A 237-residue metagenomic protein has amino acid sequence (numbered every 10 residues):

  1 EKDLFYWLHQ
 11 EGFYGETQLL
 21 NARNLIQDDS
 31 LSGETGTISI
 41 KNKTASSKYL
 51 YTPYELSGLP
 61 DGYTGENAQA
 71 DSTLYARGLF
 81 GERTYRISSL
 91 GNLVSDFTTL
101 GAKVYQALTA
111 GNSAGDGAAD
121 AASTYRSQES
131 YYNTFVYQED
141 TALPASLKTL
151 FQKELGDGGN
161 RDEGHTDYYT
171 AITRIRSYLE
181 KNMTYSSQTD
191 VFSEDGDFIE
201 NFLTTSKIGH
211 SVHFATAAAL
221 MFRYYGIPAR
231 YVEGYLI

Functional and structural regions predicted by a protein language model:
E1, I38-I40, Y85-S89, Y185 (+2 more regions): Generic structural hydrophobic/aromatic packing signal, biased to beta-strands
E1-A68: Beta-strand-rich, non-transmembrane domain signature
L4, G12, F151-G156, G234: Glycine-centered secondary-structure boundary/capping sites
S46-T205: Acidic low-complexity segments
S177, V212-I237: Hydrophobic/aromatic-rich core segments of domains that either
G209: Active-site-proximal helix/loop microenvironment of the serine DD-peptidase/beta-lactamase transpeptidase fold
